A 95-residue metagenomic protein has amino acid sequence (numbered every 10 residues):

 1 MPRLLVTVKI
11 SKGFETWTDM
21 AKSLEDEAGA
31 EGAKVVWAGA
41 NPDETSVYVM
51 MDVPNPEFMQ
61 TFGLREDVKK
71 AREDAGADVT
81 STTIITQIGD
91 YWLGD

Functional and structural regions predicted by a protein language model:
M1-K70, D74-D95: Short S/T/G/P-rich N-terminal loop/turn motif that feeds into the first structured element of a domain
